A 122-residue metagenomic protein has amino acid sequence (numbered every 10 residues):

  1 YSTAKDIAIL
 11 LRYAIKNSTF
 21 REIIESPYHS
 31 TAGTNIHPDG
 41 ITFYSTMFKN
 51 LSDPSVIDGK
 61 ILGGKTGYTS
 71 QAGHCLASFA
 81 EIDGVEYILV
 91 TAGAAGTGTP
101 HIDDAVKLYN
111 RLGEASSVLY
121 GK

Functional and structural regions predicted by a protein language model:
Y1-K122: Penicillin-recognizing serine hydrolase domain
